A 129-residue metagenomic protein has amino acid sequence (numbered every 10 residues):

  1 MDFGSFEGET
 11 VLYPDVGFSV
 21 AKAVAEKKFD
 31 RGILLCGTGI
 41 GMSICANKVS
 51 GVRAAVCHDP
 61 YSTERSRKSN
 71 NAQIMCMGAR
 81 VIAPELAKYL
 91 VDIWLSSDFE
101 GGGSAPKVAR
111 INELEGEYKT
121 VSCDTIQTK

Functional and structural regions predicted by a protein language model:
M1-T10: A short beta-strand-loop structural module common to alpha/beta enzyme folds
F3, C36-T38, D59, M77-R80: Fold-independent oxyanion-binding glycine-rich loops and adjacent beta-strand/coil segments at enzyme active sites
E9, A55, A79-R80: Glycine- and other small-residue-rich loops at beta-strand/loop junctions that grip anionic moieties
V11-P14, I44-C45, A87: Short, well-ordered secondary-structure micro-motifs
D15-F18, N70-A72: Short low-complexity, flexible loop/linker segments enriched in glycine and/or proline with clustered acidic
V16-V56: Helix-adjacent hinge/juxtasegments
P60-K129: C-terminal binding/interaction regions
